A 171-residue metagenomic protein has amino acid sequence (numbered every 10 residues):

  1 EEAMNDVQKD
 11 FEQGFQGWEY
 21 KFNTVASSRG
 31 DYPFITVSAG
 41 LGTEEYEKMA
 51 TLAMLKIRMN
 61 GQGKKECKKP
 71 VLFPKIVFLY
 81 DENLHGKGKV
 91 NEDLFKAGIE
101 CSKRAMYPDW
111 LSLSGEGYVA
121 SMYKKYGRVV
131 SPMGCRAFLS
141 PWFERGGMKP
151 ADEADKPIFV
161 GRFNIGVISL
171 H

Functional and structural regions predicted by a protein language model:
E1-H171: Conserved catalytic cores of very large enzyme subunits
